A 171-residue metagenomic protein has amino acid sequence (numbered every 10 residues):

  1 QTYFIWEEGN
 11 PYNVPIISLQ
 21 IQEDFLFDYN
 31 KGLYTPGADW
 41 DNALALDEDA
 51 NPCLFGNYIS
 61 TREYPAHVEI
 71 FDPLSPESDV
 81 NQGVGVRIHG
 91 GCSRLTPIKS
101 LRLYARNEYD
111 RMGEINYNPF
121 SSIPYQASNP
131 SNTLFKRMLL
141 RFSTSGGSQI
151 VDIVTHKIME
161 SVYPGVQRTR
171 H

Functional and structural regions predicted by a protein language model:
Q1-H171: Phosphate-handling architecture centered on phosphoinositide signaling
